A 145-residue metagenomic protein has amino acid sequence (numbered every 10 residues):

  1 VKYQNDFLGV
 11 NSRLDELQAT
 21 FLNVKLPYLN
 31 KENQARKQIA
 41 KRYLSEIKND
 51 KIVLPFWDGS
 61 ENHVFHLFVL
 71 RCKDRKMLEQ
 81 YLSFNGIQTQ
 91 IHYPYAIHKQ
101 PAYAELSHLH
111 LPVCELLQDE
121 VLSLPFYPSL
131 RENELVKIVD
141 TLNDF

Functional and structural regions predicted by a protein language model:
V1-F145: PLP-dependent aminotransferase class I/II
